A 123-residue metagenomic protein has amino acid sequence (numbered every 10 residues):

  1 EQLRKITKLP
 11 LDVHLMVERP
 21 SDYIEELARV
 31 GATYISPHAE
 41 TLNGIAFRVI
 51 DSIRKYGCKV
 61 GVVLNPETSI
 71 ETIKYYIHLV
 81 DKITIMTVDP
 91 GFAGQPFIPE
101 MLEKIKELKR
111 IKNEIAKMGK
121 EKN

Functional and structural regions predicted by a protein language model:
E1, L15-P20: Short, charge-patterned binding micro-sites
E1-Q2, L27: Intrinsic structural disorder
I6, P10, D22-E26, A32-K122: Conserved anion-binding
